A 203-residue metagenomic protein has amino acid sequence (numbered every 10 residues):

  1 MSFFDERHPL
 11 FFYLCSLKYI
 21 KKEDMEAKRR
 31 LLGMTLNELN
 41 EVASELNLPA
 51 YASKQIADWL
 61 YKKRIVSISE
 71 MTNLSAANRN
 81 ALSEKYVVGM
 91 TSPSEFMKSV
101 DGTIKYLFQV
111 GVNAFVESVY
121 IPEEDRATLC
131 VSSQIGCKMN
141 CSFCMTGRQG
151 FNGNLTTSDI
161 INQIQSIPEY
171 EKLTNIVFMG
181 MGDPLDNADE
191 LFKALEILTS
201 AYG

Functional and structural regions predicted by a protein language model:
H8, Y13-A127: Flexible, acidic/Gly-rich N-terminal and inter-domain linker regions that tether and position cofactor-handling modules
V116-G203: Conserved Radical SAM active-site core
